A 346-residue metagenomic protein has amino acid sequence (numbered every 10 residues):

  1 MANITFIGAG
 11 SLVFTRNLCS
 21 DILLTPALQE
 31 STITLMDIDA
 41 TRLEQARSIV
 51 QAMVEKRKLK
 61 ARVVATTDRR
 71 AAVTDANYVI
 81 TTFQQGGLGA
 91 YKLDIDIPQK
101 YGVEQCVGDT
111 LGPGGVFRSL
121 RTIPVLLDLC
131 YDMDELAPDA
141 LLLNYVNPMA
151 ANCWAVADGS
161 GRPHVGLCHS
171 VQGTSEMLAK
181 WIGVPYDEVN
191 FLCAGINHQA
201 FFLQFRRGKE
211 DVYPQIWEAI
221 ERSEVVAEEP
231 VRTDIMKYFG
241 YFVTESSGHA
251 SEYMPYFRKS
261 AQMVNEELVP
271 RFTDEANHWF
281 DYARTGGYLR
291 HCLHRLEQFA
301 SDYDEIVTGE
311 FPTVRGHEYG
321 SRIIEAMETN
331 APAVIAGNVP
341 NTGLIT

Functional and structural regions predicted by a protein language model:
I4-Q29: N-terminal Rossmann-like dinucleotide-binding module
P26-L28, M53-K60, I182-V184: Short helix-capping segments at alpha-helix termini
A27-Q51: NAD(P)-binding Rossmann-fold cofactor-contacting core
R62-D75: Short acidic low-complexity segments
N77, Q84, N147: Short glycine-/small-residue-rich Rossmann-like dinucleotide-binding loops
G89-G159: Rossmann-fold NAD(P)-binding glycine/threonine-rich loop
L129-F202, R206-G208: Internal, well-ordered domain-core segments that constitute the primary functional module of diverse proteins
W181-T346: Long, compositionally biased stretches enriched for glycine and/or charged residues
